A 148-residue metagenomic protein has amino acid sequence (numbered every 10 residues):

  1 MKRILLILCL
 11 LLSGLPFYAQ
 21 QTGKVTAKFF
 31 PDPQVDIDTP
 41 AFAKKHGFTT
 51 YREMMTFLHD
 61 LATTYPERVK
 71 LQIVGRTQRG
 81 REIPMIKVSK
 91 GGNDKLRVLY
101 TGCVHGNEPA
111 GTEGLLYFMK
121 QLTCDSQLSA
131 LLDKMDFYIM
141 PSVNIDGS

Functional and structural regions predicted by a protein language model:
I4-S13: Sec-dependent N-terminal signal peptides
L5, A19-S148: M14 metallocarboxypeptidase catalytic domain recognition
